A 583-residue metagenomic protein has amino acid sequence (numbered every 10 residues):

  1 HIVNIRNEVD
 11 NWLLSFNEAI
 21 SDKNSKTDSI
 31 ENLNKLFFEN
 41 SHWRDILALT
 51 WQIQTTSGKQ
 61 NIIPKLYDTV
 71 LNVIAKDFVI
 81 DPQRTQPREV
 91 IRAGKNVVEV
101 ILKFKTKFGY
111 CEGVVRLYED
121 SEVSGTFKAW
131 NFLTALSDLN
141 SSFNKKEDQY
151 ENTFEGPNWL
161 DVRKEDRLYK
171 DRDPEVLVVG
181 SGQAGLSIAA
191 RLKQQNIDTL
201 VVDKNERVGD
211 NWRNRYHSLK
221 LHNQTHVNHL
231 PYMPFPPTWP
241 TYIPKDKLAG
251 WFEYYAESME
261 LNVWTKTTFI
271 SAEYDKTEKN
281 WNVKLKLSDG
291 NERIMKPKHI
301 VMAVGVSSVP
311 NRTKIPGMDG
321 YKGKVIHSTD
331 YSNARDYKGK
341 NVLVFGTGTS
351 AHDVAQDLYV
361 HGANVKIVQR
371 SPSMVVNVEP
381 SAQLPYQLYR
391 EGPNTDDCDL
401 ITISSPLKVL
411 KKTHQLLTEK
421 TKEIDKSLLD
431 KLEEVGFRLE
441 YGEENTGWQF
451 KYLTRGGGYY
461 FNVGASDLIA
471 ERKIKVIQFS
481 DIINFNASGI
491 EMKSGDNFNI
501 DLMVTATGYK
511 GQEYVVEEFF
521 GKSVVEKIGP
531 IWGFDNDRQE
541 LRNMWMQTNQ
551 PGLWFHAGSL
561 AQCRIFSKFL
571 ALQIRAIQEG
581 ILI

Functional and structural regions predicted by a protein language model:
H1-E31, K35, K164-Y169, D173: Short, low-complexity N-terminal intrinsically disordered segments enriched in polar/charged residues
D22, K26-G94: A solvent-exposed, acidic/Ser-Thr-rich amphipathic alpha-helical stretch
A93, I101-E165: Short beta-strand edge/turn micro-motifs at domain boundaries
A135, K245-T349, Q356, V360-R370 (+2 more regions): Flavin (primarily FAD) cofactor-binding/catalytic cores of flavoenzymes
Y150-P174, I326-K338: A short, basic/flexible loop-to-alpha-helix module at the beginning of a structural domain
D166-V202, F345-Y359: N-terminal Rossmann-like FAD-binding beta1-loop-alpha1 element of flavoenzymes
L177, A190-H217, A363-V376: Glycine-rich FAD pyrophosphate-binding loop
R213-G250, P372-L439: Glycine-rich active-site loop/strand segments that organize a redox cofactor
